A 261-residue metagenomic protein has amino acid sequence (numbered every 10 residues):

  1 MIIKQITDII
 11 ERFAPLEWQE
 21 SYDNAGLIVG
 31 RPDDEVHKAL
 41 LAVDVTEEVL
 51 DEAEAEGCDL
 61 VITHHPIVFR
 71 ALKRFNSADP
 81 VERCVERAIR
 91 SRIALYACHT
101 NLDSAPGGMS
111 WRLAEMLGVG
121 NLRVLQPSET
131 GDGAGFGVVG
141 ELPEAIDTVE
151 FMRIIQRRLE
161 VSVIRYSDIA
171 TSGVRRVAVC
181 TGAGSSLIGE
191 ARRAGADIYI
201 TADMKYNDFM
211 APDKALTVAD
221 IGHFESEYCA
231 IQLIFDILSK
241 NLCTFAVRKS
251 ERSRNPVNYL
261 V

Functional and structural regions predicted by a protein language model:
M1-V261: Active-site catalytic microenvironments in core metabolic enzymes, especially phosphate/sugar-handling
